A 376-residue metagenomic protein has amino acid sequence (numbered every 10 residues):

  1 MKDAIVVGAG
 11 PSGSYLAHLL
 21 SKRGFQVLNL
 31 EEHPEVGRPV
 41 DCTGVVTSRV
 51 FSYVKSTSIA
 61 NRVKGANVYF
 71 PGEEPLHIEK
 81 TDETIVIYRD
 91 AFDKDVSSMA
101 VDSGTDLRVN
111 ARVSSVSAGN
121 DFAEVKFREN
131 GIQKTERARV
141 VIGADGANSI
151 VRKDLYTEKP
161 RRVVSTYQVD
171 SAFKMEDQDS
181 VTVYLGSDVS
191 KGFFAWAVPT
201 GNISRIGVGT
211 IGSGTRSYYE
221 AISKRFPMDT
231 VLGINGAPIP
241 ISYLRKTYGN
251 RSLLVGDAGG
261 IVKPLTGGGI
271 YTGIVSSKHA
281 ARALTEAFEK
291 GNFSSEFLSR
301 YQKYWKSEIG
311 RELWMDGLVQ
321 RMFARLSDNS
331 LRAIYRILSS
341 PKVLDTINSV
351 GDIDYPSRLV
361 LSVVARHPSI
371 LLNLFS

Functional and structural regions predicted by a protein language model:
M1-S12: Beta1/beta-strand and adjacent pyrophosphate-binding region of the FAD-binding site in flavoprotein oxidoreductases
A4-V6, V27, S252: Conserved hydrophobic helix-helix packing surfaces used for dimerization/oligomerization
V7, L30, A144, G256: Active-site flanking residues adjacent to catalytic metal/cofactor-binding acidic residues
A9, L19, R23, M99-V231 (+2 more regions): Predominantly flavin-linked oxidoreductase catalytic cores and closely associated redox partners
L19-V40: Glycine-rich FAD pyrophosphate-binding loop
V46-S97: A conserved beta-strand/loop capping segment in the N-terminal third of enzymes that catalyze redox or closely related
S114-S115, G212-E289, S295-S299: FAD/FMN-dependent oxidoreductases across multiple families
T285-S376: C-terminal helical "tail/cap" subdomain of flavin- and related membrane-associated enzymes
